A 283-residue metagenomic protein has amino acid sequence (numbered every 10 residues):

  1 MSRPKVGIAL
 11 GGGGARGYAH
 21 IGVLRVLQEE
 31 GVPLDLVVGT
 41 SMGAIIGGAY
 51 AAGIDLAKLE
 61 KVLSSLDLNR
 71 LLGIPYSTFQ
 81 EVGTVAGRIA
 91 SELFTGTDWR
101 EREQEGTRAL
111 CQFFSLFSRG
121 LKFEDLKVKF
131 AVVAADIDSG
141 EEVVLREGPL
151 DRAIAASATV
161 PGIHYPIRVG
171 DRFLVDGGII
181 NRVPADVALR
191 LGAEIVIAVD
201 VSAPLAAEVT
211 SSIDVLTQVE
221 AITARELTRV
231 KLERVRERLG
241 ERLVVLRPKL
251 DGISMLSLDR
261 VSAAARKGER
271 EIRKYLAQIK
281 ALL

Functional and structural regions predicted by a protein language model:
M1-T40, G48-L283: Patatin-like phospholipase
